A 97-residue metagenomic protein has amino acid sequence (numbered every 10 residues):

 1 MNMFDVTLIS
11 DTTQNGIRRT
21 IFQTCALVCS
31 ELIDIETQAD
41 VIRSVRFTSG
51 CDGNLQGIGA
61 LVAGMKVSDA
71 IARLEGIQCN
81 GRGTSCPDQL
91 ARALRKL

Functional and structural regions predicted by a protein language model:
N2-Q38: Structured beta-strand/loop patches that form or line metal/cofactor-binding pockets in enzymes
T24-L32, E36-L97: Active-site- and interface-proximal helix/loop "cap" or "latch" segments in soluble metabolic and energy-transducing
